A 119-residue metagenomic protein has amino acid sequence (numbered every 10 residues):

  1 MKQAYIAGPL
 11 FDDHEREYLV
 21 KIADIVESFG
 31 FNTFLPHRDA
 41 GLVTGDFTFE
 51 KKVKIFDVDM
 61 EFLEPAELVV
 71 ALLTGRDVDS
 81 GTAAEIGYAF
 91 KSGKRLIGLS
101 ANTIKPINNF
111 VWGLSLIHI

Functional and structural regions predicted by a protein language model:
M1-A40: Conserved N-terminal substructure of TIR/SEFIR domains
D13, I97, I104-K105: Catalytic phosphate/metal-binding cores of nucleic-acid and nucleotide-processing enzymes, i.e., regions that mediate
D46-V69: TIR-domain catalytic/interaction hotspot
F62, E85-Y88, F110-V111: Hydrophobic/aromatic ligand-binding patch that stacks against planar heteroaromatic rings of cofactors or nucleotides
R76-Y88: Conserved TIR/SEFIR loop-to-helix hotspot centered on a Trp-containing motif with a nearby acidic residue
K91-L96: A short helix->loop->beta-strand "cap" motif at the edges of active sites that frequently abuts
T103-G113: Short, glycine/polar-rich helix-capping loops at beta-to-alpha or helix-loop-helix junctions that flank or form
I117-I119: Conserved small/polar residues in nucleotide/adenosyl-binding loops
